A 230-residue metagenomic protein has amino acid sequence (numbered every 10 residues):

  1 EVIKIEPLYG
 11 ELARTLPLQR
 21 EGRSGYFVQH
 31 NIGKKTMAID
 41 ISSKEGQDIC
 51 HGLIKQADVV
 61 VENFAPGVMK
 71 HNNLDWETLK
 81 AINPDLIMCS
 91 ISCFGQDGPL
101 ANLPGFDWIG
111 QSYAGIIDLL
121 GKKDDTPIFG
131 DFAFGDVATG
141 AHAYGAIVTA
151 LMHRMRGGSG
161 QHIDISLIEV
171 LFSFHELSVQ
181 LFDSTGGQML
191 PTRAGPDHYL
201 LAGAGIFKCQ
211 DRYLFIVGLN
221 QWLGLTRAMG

Functional and structural regions predicted by a protein language model:
E1-S159, L190: N-terminal helix-loop segment corresponding to the beta1-alpha1 unit of nucleotide/adenylate-binding folds
Y113-G230: Acidic, glycine-rich segments within the central catalytic cores of soluble metabolic enzymes that bind/position
